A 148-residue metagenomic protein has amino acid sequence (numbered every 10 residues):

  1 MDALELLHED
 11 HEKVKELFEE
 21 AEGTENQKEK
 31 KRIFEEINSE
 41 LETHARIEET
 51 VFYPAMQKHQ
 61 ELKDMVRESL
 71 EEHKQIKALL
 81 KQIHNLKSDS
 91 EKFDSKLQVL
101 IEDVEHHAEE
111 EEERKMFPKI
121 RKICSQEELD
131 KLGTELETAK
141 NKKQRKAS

Functional and structural regions predicted by a protein language model:
M1-S148: Small-residue-biased structural context
